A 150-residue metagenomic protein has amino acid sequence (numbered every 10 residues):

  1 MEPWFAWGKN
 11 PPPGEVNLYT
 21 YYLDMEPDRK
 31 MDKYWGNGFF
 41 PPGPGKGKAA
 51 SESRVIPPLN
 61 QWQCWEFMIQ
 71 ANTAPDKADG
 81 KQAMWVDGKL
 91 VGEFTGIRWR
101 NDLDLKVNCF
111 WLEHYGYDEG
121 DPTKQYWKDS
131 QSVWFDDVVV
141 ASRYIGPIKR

Functional and structural regions predicted by a protein language model:
M1-Q61, E66-N72, D79-K106: Active-site cradle of extracellular carbohydrate-active enzymes
W65, D137-V140: Extracellular beta-strand elements of beta-rich domains used for carbohydrate recognition/degradation or cell-matrix
I69-T73, G116-E119: Short regulatory "switch" loops immediately downstream of catalytic or recognition motifs within protein catalytic
K77-A83, D121-D137, I145-K149: Extracellular carbohydrate recognition
D87-K89, Y115-Y117, R143: Short, loop-centered acidic/histidine patches that primarily coordinate divalent metals
F94, R143-Y144: Active-site-proximal flexible loops/turns
T95-V133: Flexible glycan-contacting loops in extracellular carbohydrate-active proteins
